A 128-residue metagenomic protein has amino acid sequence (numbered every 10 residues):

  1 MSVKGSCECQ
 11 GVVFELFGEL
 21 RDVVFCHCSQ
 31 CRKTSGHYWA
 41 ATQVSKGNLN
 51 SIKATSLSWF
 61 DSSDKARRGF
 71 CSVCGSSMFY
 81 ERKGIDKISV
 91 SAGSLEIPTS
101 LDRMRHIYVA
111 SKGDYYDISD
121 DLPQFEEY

Functional and structural regions predicted by a protein language model:
M1-Y128: A short Gly-Trp-Pro
